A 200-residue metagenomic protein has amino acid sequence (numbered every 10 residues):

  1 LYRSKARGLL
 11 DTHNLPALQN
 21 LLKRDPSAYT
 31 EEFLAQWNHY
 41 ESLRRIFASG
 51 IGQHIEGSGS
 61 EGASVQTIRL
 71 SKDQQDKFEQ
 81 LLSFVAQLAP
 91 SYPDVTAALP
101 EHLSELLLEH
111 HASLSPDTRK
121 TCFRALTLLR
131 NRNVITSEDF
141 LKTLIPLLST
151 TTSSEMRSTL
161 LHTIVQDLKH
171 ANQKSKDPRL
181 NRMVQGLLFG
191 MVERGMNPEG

Functional and structural regions predicted by a protein language model:
Y2-T152, M156, I164-R179: Alpha-helical solenoid scaffolds in large eukaryotic transport, assembly, and signaling factors
V184-E193, P198-G200: Eukaryote-biased recognition of long, low-complexity, charge-rich segments
